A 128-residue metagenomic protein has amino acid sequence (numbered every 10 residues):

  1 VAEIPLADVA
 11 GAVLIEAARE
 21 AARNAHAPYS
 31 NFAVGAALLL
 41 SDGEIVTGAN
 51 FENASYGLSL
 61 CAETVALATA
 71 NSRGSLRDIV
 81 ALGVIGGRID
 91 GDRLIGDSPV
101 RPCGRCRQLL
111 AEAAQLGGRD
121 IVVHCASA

Functional and structural regions predicted by a protein language model:
V1-N24, A68, R77-A128: C-terminal binding/interaction regions
A27-S30: Short loop/turn motifs at secondary-structure junctions and domain boundaries
A33-L40: Short beta-strand scaffold segments in enzyme catalytic cores
L39, A68-S75: Alpha-helix C-terminal capping segments
A49-F51, R93-L94: Short acidic, glycine/proline-rich loop/turn micro-motifs
N50-T64: Compact, glycine-rich, soluble single-domain proteins
